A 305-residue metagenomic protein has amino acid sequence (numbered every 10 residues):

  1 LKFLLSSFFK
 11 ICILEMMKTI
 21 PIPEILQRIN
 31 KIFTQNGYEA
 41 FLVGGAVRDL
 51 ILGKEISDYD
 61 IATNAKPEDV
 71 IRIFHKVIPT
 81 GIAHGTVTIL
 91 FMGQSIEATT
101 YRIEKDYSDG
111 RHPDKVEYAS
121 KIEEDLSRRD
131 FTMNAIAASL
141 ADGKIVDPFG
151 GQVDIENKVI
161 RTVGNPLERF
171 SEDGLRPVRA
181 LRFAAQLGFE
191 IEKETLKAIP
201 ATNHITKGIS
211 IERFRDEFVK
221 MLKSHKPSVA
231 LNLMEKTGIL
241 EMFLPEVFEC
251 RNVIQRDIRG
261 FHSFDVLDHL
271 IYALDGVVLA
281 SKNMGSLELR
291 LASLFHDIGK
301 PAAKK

Functional and structural regions predicted by a protein language model:
L1: Basic, glycine-rich
L4-K305: Catalytic cores of the polymerase beta-like nucleotidyltransferase superfamily and closely associated nucleotide
